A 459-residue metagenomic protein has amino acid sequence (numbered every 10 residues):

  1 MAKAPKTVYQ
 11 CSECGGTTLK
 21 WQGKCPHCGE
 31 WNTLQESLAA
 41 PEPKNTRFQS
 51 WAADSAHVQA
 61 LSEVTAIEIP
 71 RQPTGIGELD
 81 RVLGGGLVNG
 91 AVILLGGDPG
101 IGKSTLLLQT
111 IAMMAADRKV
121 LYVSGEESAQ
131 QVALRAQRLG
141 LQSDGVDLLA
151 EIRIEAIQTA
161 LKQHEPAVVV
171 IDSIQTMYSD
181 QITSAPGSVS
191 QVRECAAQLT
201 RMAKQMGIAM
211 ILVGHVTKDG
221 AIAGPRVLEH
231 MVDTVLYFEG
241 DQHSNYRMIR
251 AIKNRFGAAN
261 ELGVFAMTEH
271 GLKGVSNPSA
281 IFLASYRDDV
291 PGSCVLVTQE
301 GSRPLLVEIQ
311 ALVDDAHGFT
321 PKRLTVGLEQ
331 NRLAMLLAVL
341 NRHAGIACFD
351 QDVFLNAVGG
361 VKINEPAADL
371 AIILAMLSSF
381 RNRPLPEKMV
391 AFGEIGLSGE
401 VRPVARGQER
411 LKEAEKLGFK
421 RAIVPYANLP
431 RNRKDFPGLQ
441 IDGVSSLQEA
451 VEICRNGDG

Functional and structural regions predicted by a protein language model:
A2-E13, T17-R81, V88-L94, I101-I111 (+5 more regions): Peripheral, non-AAA+ core regions of ATP-driven protein-machinery
D98, G125: P-loop (Walker A) phosphate-binding loop of NTP-binding proteins
V120-S124: Conserved RecA-like ASCE P-loop NTPase motor core of nucleic-acid helicases/translocases
A129: Divalent metal-dependent catalytic cores for phosphoryl transfer on phosphate-bearing substrates
